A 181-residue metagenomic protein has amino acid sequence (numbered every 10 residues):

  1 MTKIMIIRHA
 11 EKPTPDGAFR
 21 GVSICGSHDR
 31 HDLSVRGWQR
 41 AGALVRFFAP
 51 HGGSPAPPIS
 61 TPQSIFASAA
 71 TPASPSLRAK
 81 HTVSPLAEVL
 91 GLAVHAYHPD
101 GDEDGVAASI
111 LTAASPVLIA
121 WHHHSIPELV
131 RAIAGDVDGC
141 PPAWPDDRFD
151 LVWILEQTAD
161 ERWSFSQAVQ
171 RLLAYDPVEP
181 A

Functional and structural regions predicted by a protein language model:
M1-A114, S125-A181: Active-site-proximal alpha-helix that buttresses catalytic centers in soluble enzyme cores
H122: Short loop/turn segments immediately following the C-termini of beta-strands
